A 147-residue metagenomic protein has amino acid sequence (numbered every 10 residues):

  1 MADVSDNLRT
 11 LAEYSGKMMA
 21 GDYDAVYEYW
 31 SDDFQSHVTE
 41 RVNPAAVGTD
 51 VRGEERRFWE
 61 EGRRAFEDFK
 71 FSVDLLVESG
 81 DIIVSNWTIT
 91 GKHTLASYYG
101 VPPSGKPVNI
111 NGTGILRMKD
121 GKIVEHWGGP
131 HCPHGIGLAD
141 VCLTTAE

Functional and structural regions predicted by a protein language model:
M1-E147: C-terminal and inter-domain tail/linker signature
